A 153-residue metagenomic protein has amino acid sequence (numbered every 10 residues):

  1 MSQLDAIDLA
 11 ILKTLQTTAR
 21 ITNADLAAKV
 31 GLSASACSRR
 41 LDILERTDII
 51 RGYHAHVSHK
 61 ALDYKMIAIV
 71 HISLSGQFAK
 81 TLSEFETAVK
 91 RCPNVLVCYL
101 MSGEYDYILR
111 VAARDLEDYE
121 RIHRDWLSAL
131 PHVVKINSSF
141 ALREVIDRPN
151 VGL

Functional and structural regions predicted by a protein language model:
M1-L153: A compositional/biophysical signature of low hydrophobicity enriched in polar/charged and small residues
